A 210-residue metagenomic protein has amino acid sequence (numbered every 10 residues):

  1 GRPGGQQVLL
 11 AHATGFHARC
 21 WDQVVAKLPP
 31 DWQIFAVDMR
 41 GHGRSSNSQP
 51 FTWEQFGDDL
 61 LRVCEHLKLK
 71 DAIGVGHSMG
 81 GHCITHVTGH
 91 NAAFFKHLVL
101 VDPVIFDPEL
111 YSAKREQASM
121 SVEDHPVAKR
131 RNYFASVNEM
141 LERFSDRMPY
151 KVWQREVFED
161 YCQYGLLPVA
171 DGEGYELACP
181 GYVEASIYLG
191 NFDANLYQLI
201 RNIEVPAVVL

Functional and structural regions predicted by a protein language model:
G1-Q49: Conserved HGGG/HGGXW glycine-rich cap/lid loop of the alpha/beta-hydrolase fold
Q7, D31-Q33, K70-I73, F94-H97 (+1 more regions): Structural signature of beta-strand start/N-cap positions in the alpha/beta core of ABC transporter nucleotide-binding
L9, F35-V37, H77, V101 (+1 more regions): The conserved SAM/SAH-binding core of class I Rossmann-like methyltransferase domains, concentrating on the hydrophobic
D22, L61, T85-G89: Short, hydrophobic alpha-helix immediately C-terminal to the catalytic nucleophile
Q23, F35, M39-M79: Active-site loop/oxyanion-hole signature of alpha/beta-hydrolase fold enzymes
K70-R115: Conserved hydrolase catalytic core segment
R115-Y150: The alpha/beta-hydrolase serine catalytic core
E156, L166-L210: Conserved serine/cysteine hydrolase catalytic core
